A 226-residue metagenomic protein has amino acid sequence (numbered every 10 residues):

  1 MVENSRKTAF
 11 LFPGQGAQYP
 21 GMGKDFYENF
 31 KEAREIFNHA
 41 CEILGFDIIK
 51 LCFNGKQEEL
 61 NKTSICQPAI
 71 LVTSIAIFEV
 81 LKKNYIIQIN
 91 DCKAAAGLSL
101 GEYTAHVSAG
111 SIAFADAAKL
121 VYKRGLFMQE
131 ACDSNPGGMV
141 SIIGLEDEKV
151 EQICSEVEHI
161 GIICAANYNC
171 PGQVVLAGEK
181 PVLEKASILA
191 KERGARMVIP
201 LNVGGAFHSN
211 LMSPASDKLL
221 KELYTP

Functional and structural regions predicted by a protein language model:
V2-V150, M197, L201: FabD-like malonyl-/acyl-CoA
G16-A17, A109-P226: Alpha/beta catalytic cores of group-transfer enzymes, especially the acyltransferase/condensing modules of polyketide
